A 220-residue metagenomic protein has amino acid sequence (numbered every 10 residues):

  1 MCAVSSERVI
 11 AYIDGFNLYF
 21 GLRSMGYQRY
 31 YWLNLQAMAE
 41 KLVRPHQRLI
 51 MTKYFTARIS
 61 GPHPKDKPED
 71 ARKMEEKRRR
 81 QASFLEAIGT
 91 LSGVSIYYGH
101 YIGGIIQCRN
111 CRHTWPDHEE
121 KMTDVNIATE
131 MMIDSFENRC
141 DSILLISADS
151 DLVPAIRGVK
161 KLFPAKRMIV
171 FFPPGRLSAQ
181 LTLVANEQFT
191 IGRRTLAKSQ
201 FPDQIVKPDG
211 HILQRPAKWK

Functional and structural regions predicted by a protein language model:
M1-D117, R167, F171: Domain-level signal for Mg2+-assisted phosphodiester chemistry and nucleotide/NA-binding surfaces in nucleic-acid
S95-K220: Nuclease catalytic cores that cleave nucleic-acid phosphodiester bonds, predominantly acidic two-metal-ion
